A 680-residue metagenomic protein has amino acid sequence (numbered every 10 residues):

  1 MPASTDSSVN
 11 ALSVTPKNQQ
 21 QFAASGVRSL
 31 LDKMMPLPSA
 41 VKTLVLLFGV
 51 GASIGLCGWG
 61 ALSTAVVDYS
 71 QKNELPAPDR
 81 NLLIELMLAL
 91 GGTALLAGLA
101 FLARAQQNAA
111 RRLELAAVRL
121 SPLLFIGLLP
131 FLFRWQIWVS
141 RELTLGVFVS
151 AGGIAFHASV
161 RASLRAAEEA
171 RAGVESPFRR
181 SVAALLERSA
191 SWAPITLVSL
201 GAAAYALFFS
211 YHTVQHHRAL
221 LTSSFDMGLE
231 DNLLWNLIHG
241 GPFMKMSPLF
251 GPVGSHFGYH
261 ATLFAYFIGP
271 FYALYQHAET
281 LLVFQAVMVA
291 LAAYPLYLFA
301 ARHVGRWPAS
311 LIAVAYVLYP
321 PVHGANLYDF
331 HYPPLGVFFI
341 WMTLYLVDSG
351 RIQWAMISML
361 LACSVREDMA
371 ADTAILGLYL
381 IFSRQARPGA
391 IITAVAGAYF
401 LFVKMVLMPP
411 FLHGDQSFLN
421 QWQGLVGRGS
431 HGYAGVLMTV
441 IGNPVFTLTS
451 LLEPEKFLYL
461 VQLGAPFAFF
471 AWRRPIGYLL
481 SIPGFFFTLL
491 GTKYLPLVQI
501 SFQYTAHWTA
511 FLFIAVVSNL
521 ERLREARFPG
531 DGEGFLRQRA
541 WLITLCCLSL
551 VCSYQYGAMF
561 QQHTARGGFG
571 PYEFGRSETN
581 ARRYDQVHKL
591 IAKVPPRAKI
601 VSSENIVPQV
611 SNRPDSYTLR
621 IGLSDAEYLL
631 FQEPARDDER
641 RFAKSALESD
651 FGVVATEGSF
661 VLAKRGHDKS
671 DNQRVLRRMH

Functional and structural regions predicted by a protein language model:
P2-K17, Q21-A52, L90-L95, Q106-I126 (+2 more regions): Start-transfer (signal-anchor) and selected internal transmembrane alpha helices of multi-pass inner/ER membrane
L82-I84, S140-A151, Y478-D531: Hydrophobic/aromatic-rich transmembrane helices and adjacent perimembrane loops
L95-A105, E279-H303: Transmembrane-helix motifs of polytopic, lipid-linked glycan transferases
R119-I126, T196-A202, T393-G397, L523-Q561: Signature aromatic-anchored transmembrane alpha helix within multi-pass, membrane-resident enzymes that catalyze glycan
S181-L186, D372-A398: Perimembrane helix-loop-helix junctions
F208, H212, A386-R473, G477-I482 (+2 more regions): Membrane-lumen/periplasm interface segments of specific transmembrane helices in polyprenyl phosphate-linked
P295-L298, A315, N326, P334-M359: Specific aromatic-rich, kink-prone transmembrane helix
I312, W341-L346, Q353-E367, D372-I381: Membrane-interface alpha helices of multi-pass inner-membrane proteins
